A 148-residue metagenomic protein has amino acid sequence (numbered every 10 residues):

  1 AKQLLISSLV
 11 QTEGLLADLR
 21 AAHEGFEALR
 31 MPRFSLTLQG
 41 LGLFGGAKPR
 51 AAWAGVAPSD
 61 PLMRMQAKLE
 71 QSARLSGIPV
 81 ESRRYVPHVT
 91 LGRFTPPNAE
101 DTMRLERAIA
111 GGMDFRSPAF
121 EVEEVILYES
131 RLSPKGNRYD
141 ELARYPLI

Functional and structural regions predicted by a protein language model:
A1-I148: Histidine-dependent nucleotide/RNA phosphoesterase domain, centered on the 2H-phosphoesterase fold with its duplicated
